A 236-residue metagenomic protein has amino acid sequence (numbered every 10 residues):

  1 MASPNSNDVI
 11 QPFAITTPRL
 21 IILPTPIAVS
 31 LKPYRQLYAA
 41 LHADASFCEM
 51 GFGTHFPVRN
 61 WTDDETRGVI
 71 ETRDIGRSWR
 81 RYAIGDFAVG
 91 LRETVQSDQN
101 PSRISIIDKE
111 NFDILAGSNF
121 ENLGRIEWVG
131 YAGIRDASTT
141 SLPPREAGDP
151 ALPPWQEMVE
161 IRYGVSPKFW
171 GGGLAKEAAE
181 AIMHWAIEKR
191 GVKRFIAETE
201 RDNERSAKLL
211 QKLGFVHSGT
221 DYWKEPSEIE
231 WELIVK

Functional and structural regions predicted by a protein language model:
A2-E160, G164-K168, H184-W185, K189-R194 (+2 more regions): GNAT-family acyltransferases
G164, E177, R205: Short alpha-helical segment within the catalytic ATP-binding CA
F169, G173-I182: Conserved acetyl-CoA pyrophosphate-binding loop and the N-cap/start of the following alpha-helix in GNAT-like
A197-A207: Conserved beta-strand-loop-alpha-helix junction that forms the acyl-donor binding cleft
L210: Conserved active-site tyrosine of GNAT-family acetyltransferases
L213: Structured interaction and signal-relay segments at domain junctions
